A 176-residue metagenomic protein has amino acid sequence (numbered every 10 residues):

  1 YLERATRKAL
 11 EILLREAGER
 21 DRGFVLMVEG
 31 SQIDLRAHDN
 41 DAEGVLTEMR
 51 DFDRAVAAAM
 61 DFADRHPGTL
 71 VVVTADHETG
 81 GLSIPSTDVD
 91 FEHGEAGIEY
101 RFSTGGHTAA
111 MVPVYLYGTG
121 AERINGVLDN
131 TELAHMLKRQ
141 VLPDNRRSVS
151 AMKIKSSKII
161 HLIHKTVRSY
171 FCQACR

Functional and structural regions predicted by a protein language model:
Y1-I154, I159-I163: A post-motif C-terminal structural segment
T166-S169: Short, often N-terminal, low-complexity regions that either remain intrinsically disordered or form a short helix
F171-A174: Short, intrinsically disordered C-terminal tails of secreted or membrane-associated proteins
